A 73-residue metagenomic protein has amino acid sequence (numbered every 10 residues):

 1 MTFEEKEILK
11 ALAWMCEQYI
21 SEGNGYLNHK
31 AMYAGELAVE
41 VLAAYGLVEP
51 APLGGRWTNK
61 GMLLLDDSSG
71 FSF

Functional and structural regions predicted by a protein language model:
M1-E40, G70: Short amphipathic alpha-helical interface segments
A43-L53: A short, conserved structural fragment
G54-N59: Minor-groove-contacting beta-hairpin "wing" of winged helix-turn-helix DNA-binding domains
M62-F73: Short, amphipathic alpha-helical interaction segments positioned at domain boundaries
